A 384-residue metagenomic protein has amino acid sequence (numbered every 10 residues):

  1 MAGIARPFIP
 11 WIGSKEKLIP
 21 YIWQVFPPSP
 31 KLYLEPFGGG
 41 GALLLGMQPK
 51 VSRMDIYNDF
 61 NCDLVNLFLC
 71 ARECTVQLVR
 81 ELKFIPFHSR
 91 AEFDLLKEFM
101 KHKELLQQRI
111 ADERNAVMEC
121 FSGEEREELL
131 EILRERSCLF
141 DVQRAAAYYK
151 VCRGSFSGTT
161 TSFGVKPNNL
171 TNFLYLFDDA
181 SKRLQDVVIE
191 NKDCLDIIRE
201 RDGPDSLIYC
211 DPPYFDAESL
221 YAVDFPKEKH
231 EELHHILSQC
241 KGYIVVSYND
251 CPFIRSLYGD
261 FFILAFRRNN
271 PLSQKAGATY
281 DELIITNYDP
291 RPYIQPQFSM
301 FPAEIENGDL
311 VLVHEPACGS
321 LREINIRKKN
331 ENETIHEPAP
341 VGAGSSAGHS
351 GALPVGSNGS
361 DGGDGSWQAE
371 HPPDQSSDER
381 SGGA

Functional and structural regions predicted by a protein language model:
M1-R53, F60, L195-S206, A217-T334 (+6 more regions): Class I S-adenosyl-L-methionine
A2-L18, P28, R72-E218, H235 (+7 more regions): SAM-dependent nucleic-acid methyltransferase catalytic core
K31-K97: SAM cofactor-binding core of SAM-dependent methyltransferases, primarily the Rossmann-like beta-alpha-beta module
L67-C70, T161, Y258, G277: Short aromatic-enriched loop/helix-cap "lid" or pocket-rim segments at secondary-structure transitions that line
